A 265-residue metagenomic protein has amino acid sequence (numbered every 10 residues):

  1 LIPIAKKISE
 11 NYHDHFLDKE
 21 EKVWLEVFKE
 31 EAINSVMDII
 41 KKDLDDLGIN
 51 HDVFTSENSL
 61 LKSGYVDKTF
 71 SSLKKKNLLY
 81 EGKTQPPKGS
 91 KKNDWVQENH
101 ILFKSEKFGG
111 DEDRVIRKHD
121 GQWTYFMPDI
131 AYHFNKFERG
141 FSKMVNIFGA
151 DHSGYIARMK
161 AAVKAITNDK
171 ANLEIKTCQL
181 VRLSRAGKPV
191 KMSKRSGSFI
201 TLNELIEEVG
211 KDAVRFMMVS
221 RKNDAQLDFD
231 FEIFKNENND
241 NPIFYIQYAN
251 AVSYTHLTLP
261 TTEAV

Functional and structural regions predicted by a protein language model:
L1-K74, L78-T84, K136-G149, A171-C178 (+2 more regions): Conserved alpha/beta enzyme-core scaffolds, especially Rossmann-like or related mixed alpha/beta domains that build
N34-I39, R215, V219-L227, Q247 (+1 more regions): Core structural elements
T69-F70, N77-W123, M127-F134, E138: A contiguous, basic/glycine-rich beta-loop/short-helix subdomain that forms a polymer-engagement track
F108-R139, M144-I147, L183-V214, D228-Q247: Conserved phosphate-binding loops in nucleotide/dinucleotide-binding enzymes
G154-N223: Conserved catalytic alpha/beta cores of large enzymes that bind or transform nucleotide phosphates and polynucleotides
T255-T261: Conserved small/polar residues in nucleotide/adenosyl-binding loops
